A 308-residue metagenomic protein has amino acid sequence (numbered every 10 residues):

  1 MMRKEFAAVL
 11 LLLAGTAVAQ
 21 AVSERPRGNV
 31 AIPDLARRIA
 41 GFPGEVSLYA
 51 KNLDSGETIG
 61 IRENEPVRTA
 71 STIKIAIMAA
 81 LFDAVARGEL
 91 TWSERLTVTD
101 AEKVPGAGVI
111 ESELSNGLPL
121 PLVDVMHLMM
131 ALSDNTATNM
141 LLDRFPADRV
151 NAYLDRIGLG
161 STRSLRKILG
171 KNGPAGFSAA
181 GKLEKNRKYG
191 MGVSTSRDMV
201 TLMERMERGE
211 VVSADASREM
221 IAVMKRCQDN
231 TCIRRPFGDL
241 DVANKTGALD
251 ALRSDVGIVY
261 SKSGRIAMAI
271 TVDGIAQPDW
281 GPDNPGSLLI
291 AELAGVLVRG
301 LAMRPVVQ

Functional and structural regions predicted by a protein language model:
M1-L12: N-terminal export leaders
L11-Q20: Hydrophobic h-region of N-terminal signal peptides that target proteins for export in Gram-negative bacteria
Q20-E65, V296, G300: Beta-lactamase-like hydrolase cores
V22-A36, R144-P146, V200-T231, P236-D241 (+1 more regions): Structured C-terminal helix/loop/strand segments within mature extracytoplasmic catalytic/sensor domains
E45, L118, N139-M203: Mid-domain, small-residue-enriched loop/turn segments at the edges of structured enzyme/sensor domains
L53, W92-V109, F145-P146, K167-N172 (+1 more regions): Acidic helix-start/capping segments at beta-turn-to-alpha-helix junctions
G56, V67-L96, M268: Active-site SXXK
K103-L141, A147, K188: Conserved catalytic neighborhood of penicillin-recognizing serine enzymes
